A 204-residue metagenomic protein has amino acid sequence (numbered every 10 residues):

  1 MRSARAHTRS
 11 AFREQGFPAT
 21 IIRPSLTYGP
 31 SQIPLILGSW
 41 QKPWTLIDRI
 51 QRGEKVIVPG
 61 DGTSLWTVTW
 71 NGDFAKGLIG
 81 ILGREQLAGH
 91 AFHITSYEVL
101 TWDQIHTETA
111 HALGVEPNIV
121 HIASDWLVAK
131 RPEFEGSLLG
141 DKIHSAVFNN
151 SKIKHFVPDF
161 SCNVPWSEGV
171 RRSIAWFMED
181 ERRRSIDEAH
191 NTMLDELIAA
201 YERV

Functional and structural regions predicted by a protein language model:
M1-I21, P30, I36, K42 (+1 more regions): Active-site Tyr-X1-5-Lys
Q15, T27-T45, I81-F92, V115-P117: Glycine/proline-rich active-site loop of Rossmann-fold NAD(P)-dependent oxidoreductases
T27, W44-P59, V115-V120, S151: A short C-terminal helix-loop "cap" of Rossmann-like NAD(P)-dependent dehydrogenase/epimerase domains
S39-L46, P59-L82, G89-H90, E168: Substrate-positioning beta->alpha
L65, I143-S145: Glycine/small-residue-rich pyrophosphate-binding loop that anchors the diphosphate of NDP-sugar donors
T69, L100, F148, S161-V164: Residue-level signal for the nucleotide or nucleotide-sugar donor/cofactor binding architecture
G80-L139, N150, H155, R172 (+3 more regions): Mid/C-terminal beta-alpha module of Rossmann-like enzyme folds, strongest in SDR-family dehydrogenases/epimerases
K154-V157, S161-I186: A contiguous, mid-protein "functional segment" used to position or interact with cofactors/ions or partner subunits
